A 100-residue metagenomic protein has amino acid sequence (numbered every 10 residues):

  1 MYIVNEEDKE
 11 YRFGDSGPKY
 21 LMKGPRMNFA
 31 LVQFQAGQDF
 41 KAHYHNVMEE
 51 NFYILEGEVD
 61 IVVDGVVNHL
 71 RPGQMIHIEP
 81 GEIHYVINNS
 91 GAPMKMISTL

Functional and structural regions predicted by a protein language model:
M1-N28, K41: A short, N-terminal "cap"/entry segment at the start of jelly-roll beta-barrel domains of the cupin/DSBH fold
P25-M27, E58, V66: Well-ordered beta-strand scaffold positions
R26-M27, V47, G91-A92: Short strand-connecting beta-turns/loops that link adjacent beta-strands
A30-H45: Conserved short histidine dyad/triad with adjacent acidic residue
D39-K41, D60, I76, P80-V86: Histidine-centered metal-chelating micro-motifs
V47-E49, Y53-V59, D64: Glycine- and acidic-residue-biased ligand/ion/polar-headgroup-sensing regions
G65-P80: Short acidic-glycine-tyrosine-enriched beta hairpin
P80-L100: Ligand-binding loop in jelly-roll beta-barrel domains
